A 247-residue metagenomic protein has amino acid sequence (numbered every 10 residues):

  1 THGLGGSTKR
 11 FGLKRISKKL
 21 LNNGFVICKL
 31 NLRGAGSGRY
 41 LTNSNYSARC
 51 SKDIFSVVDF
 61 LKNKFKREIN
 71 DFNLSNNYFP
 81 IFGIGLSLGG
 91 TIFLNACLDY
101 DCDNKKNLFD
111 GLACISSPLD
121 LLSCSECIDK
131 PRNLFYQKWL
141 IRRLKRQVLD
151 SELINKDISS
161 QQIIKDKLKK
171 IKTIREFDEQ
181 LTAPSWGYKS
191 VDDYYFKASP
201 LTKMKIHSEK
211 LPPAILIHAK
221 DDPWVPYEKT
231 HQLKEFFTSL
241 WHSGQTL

Functional and structural regions predicted by a protein language model:
H2-S7: Active-site glycine-rich loops that stabilize anionic/oxyanionic intermediates across multiple enzyme folds
R10, K19, R33-N73, N77-P80: Catalytic nucleophile-loop/oxyanion-hole region of alpha/beta-hydrolase and closely related hydrolase-like folds
G12-K29: Short amphipathic alpha-helix adjacent to the substrate-entry channel of hydrolases
V26, N31-A35, P118: Short beta-to-alpha linker loops that shape the active-site pocket of alpha/beta-hydrolase fold enzymes
R67, P80-W186: Alpha/beta-hydrolase-fold enzymes
L134, S208-K210, V225-L247: Active-site-adjacent alpha-helix of alpha/beta-hydrolase-fold enzymes
Q180-K205: Active-site nucleophile elbow and catalytic-triad environment of alpha/beta-hydrolase enzymes
L216-H218, D222: Short beta-strand/loop motif that positions the catalytic acidic residue of the alpha/beta-hydrolase fold
